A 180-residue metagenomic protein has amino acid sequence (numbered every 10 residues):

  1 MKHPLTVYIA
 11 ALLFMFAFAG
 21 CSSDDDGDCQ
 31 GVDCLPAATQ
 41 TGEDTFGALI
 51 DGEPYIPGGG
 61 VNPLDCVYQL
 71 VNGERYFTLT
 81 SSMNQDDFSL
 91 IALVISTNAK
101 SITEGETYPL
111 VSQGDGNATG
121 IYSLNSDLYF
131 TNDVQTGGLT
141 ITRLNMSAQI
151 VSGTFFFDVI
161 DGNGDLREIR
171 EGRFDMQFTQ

Functional and structural regions predicted by a protein language model:
M1-I9: Bacterial N-terminal signal peptides that target proteins for export
H3, F16-E43: Bacterial Sec-dependent N-terminal signal peptides
I9-A17: Bacterial N-terminal signal peptides
T39-T41, N132-V134, R167: Short solvent-exposed loop/turn micro-motifs enriched in small/polar/acidic residues
F46, Y55, I91, R167-F174: Short beta-strand segments
P54, G60-S147: Surface-exposed helix/loop patches within compact recognition domains
G137-Q180: C-terminal or internal capping secondary-structure element at the end of a domain, subdomain, or sheet
